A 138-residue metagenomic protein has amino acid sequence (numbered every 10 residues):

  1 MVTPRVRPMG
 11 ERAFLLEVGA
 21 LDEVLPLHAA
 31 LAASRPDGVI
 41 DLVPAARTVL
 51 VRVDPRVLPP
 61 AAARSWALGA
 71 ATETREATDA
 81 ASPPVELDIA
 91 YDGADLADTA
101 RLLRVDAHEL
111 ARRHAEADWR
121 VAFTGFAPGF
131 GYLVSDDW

Functional and structural regions predicted by a protein language model:
M1-W138: Conserved "landmark" site that anchors the functional core of diverse proteins
